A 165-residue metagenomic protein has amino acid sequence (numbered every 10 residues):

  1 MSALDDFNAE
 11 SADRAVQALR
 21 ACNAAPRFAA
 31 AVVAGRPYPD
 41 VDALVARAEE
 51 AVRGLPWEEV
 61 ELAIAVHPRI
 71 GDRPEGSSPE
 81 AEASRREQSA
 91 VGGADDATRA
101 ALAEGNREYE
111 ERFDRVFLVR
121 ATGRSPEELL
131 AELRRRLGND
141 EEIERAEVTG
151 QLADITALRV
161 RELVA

Functional and structural regions predicted by a protein language model:
M1-Y109, D154-A165: Aromatic-anchored, charged helix-turn/loop surface patch used as a conserved interaction hotspot
A94-A165: C-terminal non-catalytic interaction appendages of large macromolecular assemblies
